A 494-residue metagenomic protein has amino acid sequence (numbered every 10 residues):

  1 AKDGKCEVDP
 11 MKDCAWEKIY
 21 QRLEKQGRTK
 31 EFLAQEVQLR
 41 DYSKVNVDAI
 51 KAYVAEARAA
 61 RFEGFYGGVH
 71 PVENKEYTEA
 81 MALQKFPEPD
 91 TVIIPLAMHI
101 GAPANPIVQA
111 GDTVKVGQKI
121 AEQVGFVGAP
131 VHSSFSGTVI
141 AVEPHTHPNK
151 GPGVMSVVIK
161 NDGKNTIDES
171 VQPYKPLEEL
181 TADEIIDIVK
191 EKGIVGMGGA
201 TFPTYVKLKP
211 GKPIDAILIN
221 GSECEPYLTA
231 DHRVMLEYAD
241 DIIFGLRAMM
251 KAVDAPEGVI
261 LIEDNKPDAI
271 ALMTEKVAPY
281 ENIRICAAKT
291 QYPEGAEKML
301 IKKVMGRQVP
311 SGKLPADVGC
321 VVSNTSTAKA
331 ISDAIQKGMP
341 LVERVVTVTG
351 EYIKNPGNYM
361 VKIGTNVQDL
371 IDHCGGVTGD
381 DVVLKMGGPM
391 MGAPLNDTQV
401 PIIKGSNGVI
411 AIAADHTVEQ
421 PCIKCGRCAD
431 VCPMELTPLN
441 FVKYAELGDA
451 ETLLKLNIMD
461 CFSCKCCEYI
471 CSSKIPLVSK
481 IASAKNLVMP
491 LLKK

Functional and structural regions predicted by a protein language model:
A1-R40, S406-E419, R427-A429, P433-K494: Ferredoxin-type iron-sulfur electron-transfer modules in oxidoreductases and energy-metabolism complexes
Q35-I107: N-terminal, Lys/Arg-enriched amphipathic/low-complexity engagement segments that precede the first folded domain
A104-T113, G117: Short histidine-centered loop motifs in beta-beta connectors
G137-V139: Conserved hydrophobic positions within beta-strands
A141, H145-F202, G211-K212, P267 (+1 more regions): Acidic low-complexity segments
T166-D168, G196, I217-D231, Y352: Gly-rich Lys/Arg/Thr-decorated short loops/hinges at beta-loop-alpha junctions or inter-strand turns that position
L236-A252: Histidine-anchored nucleotide/phosphate-binding helix
A255-V367, H373-D380, G388: Hydrophobic alpha-helical positions that pack around
